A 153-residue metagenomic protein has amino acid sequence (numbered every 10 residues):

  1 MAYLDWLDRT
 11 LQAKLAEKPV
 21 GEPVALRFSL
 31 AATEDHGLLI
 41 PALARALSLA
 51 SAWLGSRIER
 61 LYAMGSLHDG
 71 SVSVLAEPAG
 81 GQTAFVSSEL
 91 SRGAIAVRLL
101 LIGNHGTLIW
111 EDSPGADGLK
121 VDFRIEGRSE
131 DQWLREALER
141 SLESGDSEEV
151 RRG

Functional and structural regions predicted by a protein language model:
M1-H36: A contiguous active-site-proximal alpha/beta segment in oxidoreductase catalytic domains
L4-D8, L43-L47, A94, D131-R135: A structural signal for well-ordered alpha-helical scaffolds and beta->alpha junctions
K18, A50-W53, S141: Change "in soluble alpha/beta enzymes" to "in soluble alpha/beta proteins
L26-A96: Rossmann-like dinucleotide-binding domain that binds NAD(P)(H)
A84-E89, L108-S113, R124-Q132: Short amphipathic beta-strand/extended segments with alternating polar/hydrophobic composition
A94-I125: Interdomain hinge/lid region at the active-site interface of Rossmann-like NAD(P)-dependent oxidoreductases
D122-G153: C-terminal helix-rich "cap/oligomerization" subdomain common to oxidoreductases
